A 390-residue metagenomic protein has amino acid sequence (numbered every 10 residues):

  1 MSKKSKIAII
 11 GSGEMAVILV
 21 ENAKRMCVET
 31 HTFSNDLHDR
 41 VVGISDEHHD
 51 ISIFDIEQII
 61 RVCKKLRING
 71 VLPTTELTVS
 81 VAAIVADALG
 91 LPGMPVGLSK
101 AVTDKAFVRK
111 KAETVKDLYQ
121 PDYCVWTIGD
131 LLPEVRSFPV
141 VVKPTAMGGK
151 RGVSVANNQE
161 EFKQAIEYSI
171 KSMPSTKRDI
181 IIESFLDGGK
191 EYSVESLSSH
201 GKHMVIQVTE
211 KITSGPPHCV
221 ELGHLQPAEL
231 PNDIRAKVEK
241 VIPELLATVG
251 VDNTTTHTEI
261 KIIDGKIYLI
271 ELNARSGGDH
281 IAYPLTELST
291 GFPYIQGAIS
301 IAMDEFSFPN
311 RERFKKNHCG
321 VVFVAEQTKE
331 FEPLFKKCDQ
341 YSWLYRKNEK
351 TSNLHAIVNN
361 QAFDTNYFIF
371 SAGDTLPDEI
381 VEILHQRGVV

Functional and structural regions predicted by a protein language model:
M1-L98, F308, S371-V390: ATP-binding N-terminal substructure of ATP-dependent carboxylate-amine bond-forming enzymes
D87-G152, Q159: A conserved helix-loop-beta module that forms one wall/lid of the active-site cleft in ATP-utilizing catalytic domains
A112, R136-A156, P174-G189, V194 (+2 more regions): ATP-grasp fold ATP-binding core
L118-P121, P139, S154-E191, P217-H224 (+2 more regions): Conserved ATP-binding module of the ATP-grasp superfamily
W126, V153-N158, L197-S199, F370-S371: Short beta-strand-to-turn element immediately C-terminal to the catalytic PLP-Schiff-base lysine in fold type I
G129-L132, I299-V390: Peripheral (often C-terminal) accessory segments that flank ATP-dependent C-N-forming ligase machineries
S184-E191, E195-V251, T255, N273-G297 (+1 more regions): ATP-dependent carboxylate/phosphate-activation module, predominantly the ATP-grasp catalytic core and closely related
S196, L246-Y283, N310-C319, F323-F331: Conserved metal-phosphate-binding beta-hairpin within the catalytic cores of diverse ATP-dependent phosphoryl-transfer
